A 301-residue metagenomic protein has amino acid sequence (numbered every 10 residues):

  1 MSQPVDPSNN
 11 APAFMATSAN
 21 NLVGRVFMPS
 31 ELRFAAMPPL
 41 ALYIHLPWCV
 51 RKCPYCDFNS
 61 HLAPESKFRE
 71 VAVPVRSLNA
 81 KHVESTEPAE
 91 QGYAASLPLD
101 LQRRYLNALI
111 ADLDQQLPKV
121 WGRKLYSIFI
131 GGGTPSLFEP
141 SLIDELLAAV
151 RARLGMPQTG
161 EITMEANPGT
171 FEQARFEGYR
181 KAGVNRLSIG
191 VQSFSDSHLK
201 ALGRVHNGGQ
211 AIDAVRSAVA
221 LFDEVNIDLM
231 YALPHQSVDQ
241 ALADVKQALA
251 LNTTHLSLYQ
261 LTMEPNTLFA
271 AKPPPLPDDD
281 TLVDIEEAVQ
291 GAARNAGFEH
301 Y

Functional and structural regions predicted by a protein language model:
M1-Y43, P88-A94, W121-R123: N-terminal [4Fe-4S]-dependent radical SAM core
T17-S18, R25, C49, S77 (+1 more regions): Low-complexity, intrinsically disordered/propeptide-like segments
P29-A41, N59-P74, L78, H82 (+2 more regions): C-terminal scaffold of the Radical SAM
H45-S60: Local cysteine-cluster metal-coordination motifs and their immediate loop/turn environment, predominantly Fe-S cluster
E84-T86: Ser/Thr/Pro/Gly-rich low-complexity, intrinsically disordered segments
